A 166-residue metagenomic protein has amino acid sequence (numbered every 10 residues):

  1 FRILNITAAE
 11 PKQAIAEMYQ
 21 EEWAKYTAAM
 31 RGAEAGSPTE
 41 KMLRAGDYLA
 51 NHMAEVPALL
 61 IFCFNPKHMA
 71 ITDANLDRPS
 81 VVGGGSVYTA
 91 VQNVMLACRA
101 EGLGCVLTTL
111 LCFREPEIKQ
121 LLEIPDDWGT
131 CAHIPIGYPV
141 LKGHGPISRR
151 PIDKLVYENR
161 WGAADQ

Functional and structural regions predicted by a protein language model:
F1-E55, A164-Q166: N-terminal amphipathic, basic helical "cap/leader" segment at the start of enzyme domains
L43-Y48, I118-L121, K142-G143: Glycine-rich, charged/polar anion/phosphate-binding loops that engage phosphate groups from diverse ligands
N51-A54, L122-D126, S148-R149: Solvent-exposed alpha-helices and their adjacent loops that cap or buttress functional pockets in soluble metabolic
E55-A58, L103, D126-T130: Short coil/turn connectors at secondary-structure junctions
L60, P66-L121: Small-aliphatic-rich amphipathic alpha-helix that forms the alpha element of a beta-alpha
I118-P135: Short, conserved aromatic-histidine micro-motifs
C131-Q166: C-terminal helix-cap and adjacent tail motif
